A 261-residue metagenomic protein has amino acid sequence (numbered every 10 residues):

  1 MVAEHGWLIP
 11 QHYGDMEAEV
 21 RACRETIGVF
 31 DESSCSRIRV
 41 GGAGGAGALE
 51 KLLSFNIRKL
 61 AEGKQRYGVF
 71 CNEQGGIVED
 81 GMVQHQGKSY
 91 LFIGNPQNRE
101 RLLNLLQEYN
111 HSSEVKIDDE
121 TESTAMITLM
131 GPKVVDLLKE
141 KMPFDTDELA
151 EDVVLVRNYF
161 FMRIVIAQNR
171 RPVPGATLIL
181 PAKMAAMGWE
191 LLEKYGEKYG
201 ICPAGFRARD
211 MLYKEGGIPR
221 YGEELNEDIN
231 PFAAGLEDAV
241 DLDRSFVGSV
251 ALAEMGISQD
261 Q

Functional and structural regions predicted by a protein language model:
M1-C71, G76-V78: Acidic, proline/glycine-enriched N-terminal capping motif
M1-E4, I9-Q11, E17, Q86-Q261: Conserved, structured C-terminal
A22-T26, E79-D80, N110-E114, I166: Short amphipathic alpha-helical segments, especially helix-boundary/capping motifs
N56-Y109: Well-ordered mid-protein domain cores that form the structural environment of catalytic cofactors
